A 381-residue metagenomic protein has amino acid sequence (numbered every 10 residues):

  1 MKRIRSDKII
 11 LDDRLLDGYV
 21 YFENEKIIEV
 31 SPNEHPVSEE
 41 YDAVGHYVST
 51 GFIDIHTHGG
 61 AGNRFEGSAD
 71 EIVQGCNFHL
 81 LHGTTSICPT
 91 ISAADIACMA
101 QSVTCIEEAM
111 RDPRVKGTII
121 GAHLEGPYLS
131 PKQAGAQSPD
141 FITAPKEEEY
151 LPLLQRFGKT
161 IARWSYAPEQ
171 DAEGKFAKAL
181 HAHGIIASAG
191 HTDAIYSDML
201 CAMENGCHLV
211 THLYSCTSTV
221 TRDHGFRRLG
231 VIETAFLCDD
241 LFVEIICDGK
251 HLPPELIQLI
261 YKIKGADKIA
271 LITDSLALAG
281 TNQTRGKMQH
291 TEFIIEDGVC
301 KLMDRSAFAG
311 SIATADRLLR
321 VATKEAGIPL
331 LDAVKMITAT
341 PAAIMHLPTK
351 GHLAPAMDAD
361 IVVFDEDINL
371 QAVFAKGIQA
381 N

Functional and structural regions predicted by a protein language model:
M1-S49: Histidine-rich, glycine-flanked metal-binding segment
H46-Y47, I55, F65-G117, F141-F157 (+2 more regions): Alpha-helical scaffold segments that flank or form the walls of functional sites
T50-R64, G126, G190-T192: Histidine-centered catalytic micro-motifs
H58, Q74-S102, G117-S130, F157-E169 (+3 more regions): Divalent metal-dependent hydrolysis catalytic cores, especially in the metallo-beta-lactamase
F78-I87, P131-G158, C201-F242, N282-F308 (+1 more regions): Active-site gating loops and adjacent loop-to-helix segments of metal-dependent hydrolytic enzymes
L124, L180, V210, A322 (+1 more regions): Conserved, mostly hydrophobic/aromatic
L151, Q155-T281: Active-site core of metal-dependent hydrolases
G230-I245, Y261-T273, A279-M357, I361-F364: His/Asp/Glu-enriched, well-ordered alpha-helical/loop segment that forms or immediately abuts the divalent-metal
